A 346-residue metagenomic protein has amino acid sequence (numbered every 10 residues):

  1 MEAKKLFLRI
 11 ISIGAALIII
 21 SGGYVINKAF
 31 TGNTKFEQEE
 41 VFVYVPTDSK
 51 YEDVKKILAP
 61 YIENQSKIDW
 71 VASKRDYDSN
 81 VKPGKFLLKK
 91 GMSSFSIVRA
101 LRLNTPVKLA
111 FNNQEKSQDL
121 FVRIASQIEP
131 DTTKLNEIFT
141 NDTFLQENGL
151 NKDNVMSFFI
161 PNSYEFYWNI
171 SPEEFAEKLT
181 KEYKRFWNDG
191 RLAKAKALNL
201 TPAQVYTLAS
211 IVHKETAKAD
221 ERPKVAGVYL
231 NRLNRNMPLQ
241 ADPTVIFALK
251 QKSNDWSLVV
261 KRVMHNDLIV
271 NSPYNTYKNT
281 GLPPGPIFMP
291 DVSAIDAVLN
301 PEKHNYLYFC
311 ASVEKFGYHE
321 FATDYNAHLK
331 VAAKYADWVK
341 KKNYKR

Functional and structural regions predicted by a protein language model:
M1-K5: N-terminal Lys/Arg-rich, disordered targeting/topogenic segments
R9-I10, V71-V81, V225-R232: Solvent-exposed, charged interface segments at domain starts and junctions
R9-Y24: Hydrophobic membrane-insertion alpha-helices, especially the h-region of bacterial N-terminal signal peptides
S21, V25-W187: Signal peptide-directed extracytoplasmic domains
E129-P130, L145-R346: Bacterial extracytoplasmic/cell-wall-associated proteins, especially those involved in peptidoglycan
